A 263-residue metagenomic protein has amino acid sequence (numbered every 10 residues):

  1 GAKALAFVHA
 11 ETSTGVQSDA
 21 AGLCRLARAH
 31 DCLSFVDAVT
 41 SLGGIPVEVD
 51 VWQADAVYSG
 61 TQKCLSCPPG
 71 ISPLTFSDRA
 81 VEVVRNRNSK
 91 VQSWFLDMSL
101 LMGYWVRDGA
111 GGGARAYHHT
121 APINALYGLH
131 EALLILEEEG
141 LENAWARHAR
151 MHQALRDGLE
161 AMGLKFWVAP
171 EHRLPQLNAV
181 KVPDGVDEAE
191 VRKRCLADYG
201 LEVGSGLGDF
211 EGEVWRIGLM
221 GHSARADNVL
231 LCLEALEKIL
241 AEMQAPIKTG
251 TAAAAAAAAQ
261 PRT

Functional and structural regions predicted by a protein language model:
G1-G43, A56, C64: Active-site phosphate-binding strand-loop segment of PLP-dependent enzymes
D50-Q62: Conserved active-site segment immediately N-terminal to the catalytic lysine that forms the internal aldimine
Q62-D157, A161, T263: Active-site C-terminal subdomain of aminotransferase-like
V91, C195-V203, E237-M243: A common structural junction motif
E139-R147, A161-P170, G206-L207, M243-A254: Flexible, glycine/charged-enriched surface loops at secondary-structure junctions
K165-D198: Conserved PLP-binding catalytic core of the aspartate aminotransferase-like
D209, E213-T263: PLP-dependent enzyme catalytic core of the Aspartate aminotransferase-like
